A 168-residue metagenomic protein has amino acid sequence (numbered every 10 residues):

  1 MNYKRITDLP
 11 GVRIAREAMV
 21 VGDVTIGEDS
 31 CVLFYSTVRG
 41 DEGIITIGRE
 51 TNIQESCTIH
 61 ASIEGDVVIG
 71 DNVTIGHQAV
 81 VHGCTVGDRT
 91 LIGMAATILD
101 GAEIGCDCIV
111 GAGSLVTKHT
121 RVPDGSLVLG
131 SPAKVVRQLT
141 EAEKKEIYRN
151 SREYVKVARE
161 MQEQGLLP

Functional and structural regions predicted by a protein language model:
M1-L9, D41-R49, E55-C57, D66-I69 (+1 more regions): Glycine-rich hexapeptide-repeat left-handed beta-helix
Y3, T7-A61: A positional/architectural concept
